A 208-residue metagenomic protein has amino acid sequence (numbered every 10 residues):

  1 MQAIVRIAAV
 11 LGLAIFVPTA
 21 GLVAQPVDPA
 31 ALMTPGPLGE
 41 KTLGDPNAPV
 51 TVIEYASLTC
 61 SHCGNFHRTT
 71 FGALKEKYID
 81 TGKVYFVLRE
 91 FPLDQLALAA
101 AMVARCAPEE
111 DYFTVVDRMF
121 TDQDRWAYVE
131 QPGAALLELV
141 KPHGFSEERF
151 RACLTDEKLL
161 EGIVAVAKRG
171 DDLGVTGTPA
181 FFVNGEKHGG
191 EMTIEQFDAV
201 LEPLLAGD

Functional and structural regions predicted by a protein language model:
Q2-L93, V164-A167, D171, A206-D208: Extracytoplasmic thiol/disulfide redox context detector
Q2-R6, Q25, S57, E138-D208: C-terminal cap of thioredoxin/glutaredoxin-like
I4, P35-G36, D45-P46, S61 (+10 more regions): Surface-exposed loop/turn and secondary-structure junction residues enriched for glycine/proline
I15-G21, T114, E147, G177: Hydrophobic alpha-helical elements and their junctions with loops/disorder across both membrane and soluble proteins
G39, A99, F150: Glycine-rich, flexible loop/turn motifs
A56-T59, G64-K141: Structural alpha/beta surface segment adjacent to cysteine/selenocysteine redox centers across thiol/disulfide enzymes
